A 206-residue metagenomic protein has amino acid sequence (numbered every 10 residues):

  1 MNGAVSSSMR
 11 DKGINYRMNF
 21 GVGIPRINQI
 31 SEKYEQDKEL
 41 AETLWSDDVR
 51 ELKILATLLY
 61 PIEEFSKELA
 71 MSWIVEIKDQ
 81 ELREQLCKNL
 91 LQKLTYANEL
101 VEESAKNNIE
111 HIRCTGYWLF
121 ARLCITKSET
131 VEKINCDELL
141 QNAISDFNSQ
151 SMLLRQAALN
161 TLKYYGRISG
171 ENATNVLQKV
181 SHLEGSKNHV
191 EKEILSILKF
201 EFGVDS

Functional and structural regions predicted by a protein language model:
M1-S206: Alpha-helical scaffold domains
